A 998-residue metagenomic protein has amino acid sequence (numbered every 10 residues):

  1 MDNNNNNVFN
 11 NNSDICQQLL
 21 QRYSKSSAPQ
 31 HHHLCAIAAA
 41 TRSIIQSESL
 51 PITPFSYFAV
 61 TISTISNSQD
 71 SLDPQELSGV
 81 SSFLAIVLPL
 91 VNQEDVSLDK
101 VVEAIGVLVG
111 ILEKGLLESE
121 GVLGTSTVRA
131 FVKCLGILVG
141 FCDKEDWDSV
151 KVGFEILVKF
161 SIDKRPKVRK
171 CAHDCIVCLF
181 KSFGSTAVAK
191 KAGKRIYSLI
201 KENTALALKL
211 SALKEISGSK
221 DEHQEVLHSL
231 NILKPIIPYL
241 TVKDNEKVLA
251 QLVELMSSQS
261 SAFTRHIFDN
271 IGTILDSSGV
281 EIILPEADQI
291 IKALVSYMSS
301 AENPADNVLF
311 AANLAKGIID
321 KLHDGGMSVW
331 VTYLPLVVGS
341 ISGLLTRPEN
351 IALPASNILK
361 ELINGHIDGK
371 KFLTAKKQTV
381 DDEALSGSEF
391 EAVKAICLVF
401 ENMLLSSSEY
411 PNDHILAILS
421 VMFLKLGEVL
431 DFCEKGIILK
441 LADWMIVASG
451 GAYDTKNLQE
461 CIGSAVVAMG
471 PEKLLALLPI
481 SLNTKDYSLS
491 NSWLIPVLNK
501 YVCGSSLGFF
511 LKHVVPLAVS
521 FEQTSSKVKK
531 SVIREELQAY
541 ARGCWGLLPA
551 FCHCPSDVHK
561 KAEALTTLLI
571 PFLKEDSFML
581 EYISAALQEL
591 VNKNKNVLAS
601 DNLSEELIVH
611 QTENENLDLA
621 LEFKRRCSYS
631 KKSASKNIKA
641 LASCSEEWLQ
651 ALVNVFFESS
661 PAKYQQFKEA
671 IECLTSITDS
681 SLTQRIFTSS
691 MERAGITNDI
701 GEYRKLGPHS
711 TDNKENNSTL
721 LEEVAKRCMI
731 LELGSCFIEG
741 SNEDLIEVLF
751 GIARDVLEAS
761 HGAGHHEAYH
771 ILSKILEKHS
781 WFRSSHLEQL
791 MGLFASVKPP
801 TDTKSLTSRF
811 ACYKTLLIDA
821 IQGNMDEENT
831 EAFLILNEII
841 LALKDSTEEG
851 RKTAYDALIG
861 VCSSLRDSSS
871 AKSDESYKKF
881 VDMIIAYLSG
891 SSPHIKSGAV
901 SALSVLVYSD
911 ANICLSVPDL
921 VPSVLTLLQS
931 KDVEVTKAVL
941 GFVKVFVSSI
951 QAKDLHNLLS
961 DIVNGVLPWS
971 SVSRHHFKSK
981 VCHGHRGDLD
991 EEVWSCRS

Functional and structural regions predicted by a protein language model:
M1-S998: Extended, low-complexity, acidic/polar intrinsically disordered regions that flank or interrupt HEAT/TOG/ARM solenoid
